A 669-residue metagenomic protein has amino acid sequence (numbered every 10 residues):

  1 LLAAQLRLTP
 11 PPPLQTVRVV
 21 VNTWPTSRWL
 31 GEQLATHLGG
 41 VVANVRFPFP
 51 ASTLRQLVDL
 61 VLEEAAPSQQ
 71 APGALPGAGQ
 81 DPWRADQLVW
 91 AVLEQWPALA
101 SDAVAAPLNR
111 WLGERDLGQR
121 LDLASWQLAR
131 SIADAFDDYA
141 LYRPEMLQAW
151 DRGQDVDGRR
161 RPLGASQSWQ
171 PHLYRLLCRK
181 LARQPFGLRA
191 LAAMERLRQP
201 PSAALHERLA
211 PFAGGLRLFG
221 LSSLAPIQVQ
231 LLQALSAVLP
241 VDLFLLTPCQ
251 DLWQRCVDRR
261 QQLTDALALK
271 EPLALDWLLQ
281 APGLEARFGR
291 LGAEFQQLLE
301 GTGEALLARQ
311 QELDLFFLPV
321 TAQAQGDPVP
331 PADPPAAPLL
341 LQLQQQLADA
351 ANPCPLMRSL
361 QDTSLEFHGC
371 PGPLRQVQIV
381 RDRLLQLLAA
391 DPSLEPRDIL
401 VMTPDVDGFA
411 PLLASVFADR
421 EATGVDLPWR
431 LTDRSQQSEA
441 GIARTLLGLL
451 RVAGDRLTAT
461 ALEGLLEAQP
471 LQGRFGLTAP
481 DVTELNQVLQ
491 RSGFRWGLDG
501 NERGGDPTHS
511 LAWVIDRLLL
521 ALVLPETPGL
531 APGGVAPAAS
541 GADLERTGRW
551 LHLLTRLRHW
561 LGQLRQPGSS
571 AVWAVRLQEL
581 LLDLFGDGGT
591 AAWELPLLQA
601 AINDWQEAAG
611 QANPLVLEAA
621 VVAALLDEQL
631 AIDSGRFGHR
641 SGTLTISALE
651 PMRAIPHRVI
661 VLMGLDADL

Functional and structural regions predicted by a protein language model:
L1-L669: Polyanion-engaging groove/track-forming segments
